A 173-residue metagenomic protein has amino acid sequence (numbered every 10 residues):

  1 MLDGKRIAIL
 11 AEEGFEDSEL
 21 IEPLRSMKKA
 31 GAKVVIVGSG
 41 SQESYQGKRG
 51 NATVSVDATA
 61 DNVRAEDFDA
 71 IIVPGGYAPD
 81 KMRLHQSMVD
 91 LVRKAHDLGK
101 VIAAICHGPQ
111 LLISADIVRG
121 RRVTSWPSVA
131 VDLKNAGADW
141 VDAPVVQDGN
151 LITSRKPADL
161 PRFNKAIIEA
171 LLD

Functional and structural regions predicted by a protein language model:
M1-L98, I102, L111-I117, A130-D173: Extended, subdomain-level signal for the structured scaffold at the beginning of enzyme domains
I105-H107: Short, thiol/selenol-centered motifs that function as redox-active sites or metal-ligating centers
G120: Exposed beta-strand and adjacent loop surfaces of beta-rich binding modules that mediate intermolecular recognition
V123: Anionic-ligand binding patches
